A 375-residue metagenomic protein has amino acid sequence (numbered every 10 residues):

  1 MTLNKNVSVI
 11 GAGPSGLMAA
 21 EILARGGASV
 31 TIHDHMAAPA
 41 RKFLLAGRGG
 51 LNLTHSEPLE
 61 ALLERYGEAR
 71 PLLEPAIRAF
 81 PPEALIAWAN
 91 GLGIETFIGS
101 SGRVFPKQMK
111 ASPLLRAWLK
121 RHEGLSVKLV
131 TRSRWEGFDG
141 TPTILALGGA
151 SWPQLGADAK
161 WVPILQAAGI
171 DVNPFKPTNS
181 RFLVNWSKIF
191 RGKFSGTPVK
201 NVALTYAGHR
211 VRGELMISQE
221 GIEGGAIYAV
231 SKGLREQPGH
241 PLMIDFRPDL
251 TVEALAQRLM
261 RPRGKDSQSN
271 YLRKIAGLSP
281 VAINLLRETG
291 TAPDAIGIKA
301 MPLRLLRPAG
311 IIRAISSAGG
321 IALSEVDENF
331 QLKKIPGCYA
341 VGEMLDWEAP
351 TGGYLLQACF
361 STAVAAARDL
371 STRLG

Functional and structural regions predicted by a protein language model:
K5-I32, A366-L370: N-terminal Rossmann-like FAD-binding beta1-loop-alpha1 element of flavoenzymes
S8-I10, H33, G140-A157, L165-Q166 (+3 more regions): Short hydrophobic core segments
S15, A38, G49: Conserved Rossmann-like nucleotide-cofactor binding loop
T31, H35-L45, L59-E60, E95 (+2 more regions): An anion/pyrophosphate-binding glycine-rich loop and adjacent beta-alpha core in soluble alpha-beta enzymes
G50-I98: Glycine-rich active-site loop/strand segments that organize a redox cofactor
R78-L145: Feature captures the FAD/FMN-dependent oxidoreductase FAD-binding
S151-P163, A168, D346-L374: A conserved FAD-binding loop/helix module that cradles the flavin
V281-E348: A glycine-rich dinucleotide-binding beta-alpha-beta segment and adjacent secondary-structure elements that constitute
